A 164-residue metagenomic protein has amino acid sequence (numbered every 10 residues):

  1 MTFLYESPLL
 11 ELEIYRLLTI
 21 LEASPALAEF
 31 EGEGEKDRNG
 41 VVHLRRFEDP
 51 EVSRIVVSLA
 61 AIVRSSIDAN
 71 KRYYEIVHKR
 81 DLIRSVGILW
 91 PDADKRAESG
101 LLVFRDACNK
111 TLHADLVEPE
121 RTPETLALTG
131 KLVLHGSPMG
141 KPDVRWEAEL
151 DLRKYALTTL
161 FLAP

Functional and structural regions predicted by a protein language model:
M1-V56, D68-P164: Acidic, Ser/Thr/Gly/Pro-rich intrinsically disordered interaction regions
V63-S65: Negatively charged, low-complexity tracts enriched in Asp/Glu with abundant Ser/Thr
